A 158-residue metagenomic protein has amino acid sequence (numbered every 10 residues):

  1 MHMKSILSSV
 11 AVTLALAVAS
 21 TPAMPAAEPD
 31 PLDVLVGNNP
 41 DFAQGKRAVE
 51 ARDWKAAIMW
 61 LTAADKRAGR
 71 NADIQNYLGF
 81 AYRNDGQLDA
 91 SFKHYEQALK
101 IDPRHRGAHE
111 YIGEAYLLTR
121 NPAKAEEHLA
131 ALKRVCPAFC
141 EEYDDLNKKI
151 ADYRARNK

Functional and structural regions predicted by a protein language model:
H2-L7, E28-N38, E126-K158: Terminal, low-structured helical/coil segments at or just beyond the last alpha-helical repeat
V36-R67: Alpha-helical segment of the N-proximal tetratricopeptide repeat
R67, I101, R134-A138: Structural marker of alpha-solenoid helical repeat scaffolds
N71, H105, F139-C140: Residue-level recognition of tetratricopeptide repeat
Y77, Y111, D145-K149: Canonical tetratricopeptide repeat
